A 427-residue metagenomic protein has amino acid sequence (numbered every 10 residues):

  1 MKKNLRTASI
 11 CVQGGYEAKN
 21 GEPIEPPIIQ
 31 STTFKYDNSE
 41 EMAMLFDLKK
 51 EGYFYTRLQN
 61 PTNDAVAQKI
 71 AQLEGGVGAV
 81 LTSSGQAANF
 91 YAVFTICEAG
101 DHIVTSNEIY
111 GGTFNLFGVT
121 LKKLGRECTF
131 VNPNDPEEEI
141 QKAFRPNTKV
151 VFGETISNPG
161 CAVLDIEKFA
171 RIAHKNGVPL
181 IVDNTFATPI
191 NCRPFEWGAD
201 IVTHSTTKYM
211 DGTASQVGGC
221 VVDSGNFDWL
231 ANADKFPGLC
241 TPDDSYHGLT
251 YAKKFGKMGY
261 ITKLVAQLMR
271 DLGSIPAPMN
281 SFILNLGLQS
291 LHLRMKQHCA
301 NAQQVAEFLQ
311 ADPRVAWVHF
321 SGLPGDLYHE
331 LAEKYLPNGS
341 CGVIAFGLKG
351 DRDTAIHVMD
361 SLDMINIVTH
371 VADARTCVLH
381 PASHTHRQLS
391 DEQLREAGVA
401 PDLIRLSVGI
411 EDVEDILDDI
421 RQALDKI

Functional and structural regions predicted by a protein language model:
M1-N60, Q68: N-terminal "arm"/small-domain region of PLP-dependent enzymes with the aminotransferase-like
K2, A8-E17, A79-A311: Conserved PLP-enzyme active-site core in the AAT-like
T33, S224-F227, L348-D351: Short loop segments at secondary-structure junctions
N38-F90, G112-T120: Conserved N-terminal alpha-helix of the aminotransferase class I/II PLP-enzyme fold
V77, G118-V119, E127-C128, K142 (+5 more regions): PLP-dependent enzyme catalytic core of the Aspartate aminotransferase-like
V151, G219-V221, V318, I344 (+1 more regions): Well-ordered beta-strand positions enriched in small/hydrophobic/aromatic, beta-favoring residues
L272-I275, M279-S281, L286-S290, M295-Q297 (+4 more regions): Conserved small-domain helix->loop->beta segment predominantly found in fold-type I
